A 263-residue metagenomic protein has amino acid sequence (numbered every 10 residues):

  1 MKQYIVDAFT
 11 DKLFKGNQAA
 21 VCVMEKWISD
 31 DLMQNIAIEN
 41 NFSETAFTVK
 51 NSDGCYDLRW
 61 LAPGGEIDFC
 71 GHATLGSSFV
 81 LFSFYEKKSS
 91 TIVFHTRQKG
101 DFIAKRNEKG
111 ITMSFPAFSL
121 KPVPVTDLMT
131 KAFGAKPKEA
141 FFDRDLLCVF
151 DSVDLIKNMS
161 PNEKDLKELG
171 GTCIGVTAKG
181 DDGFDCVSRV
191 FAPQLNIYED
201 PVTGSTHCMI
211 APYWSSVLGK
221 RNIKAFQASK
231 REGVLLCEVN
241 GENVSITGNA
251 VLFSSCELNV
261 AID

Functional and structural regions predicted by a protein language model:
M1-C70, L75-D263: Active-site proximal loop and beta-alpha junction motif in alpha/beta enzyme cores
